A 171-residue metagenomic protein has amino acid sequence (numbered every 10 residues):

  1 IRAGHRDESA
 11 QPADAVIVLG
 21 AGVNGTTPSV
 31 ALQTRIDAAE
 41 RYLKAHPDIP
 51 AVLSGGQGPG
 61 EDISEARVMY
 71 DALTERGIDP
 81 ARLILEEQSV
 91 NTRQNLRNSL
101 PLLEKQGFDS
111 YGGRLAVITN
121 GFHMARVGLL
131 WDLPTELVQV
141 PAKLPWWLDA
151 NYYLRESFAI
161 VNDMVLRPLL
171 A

Functional and structural regions predicted by a protein language model:
I1-L154: A structural signal for short, hydrophobic/glycine-enriched beta-strand patches
D149-L170: A transmembrane-helix-recognition feature enriched in membrane-embedded lipid enzymes and envelope glyco-/phospholipid
